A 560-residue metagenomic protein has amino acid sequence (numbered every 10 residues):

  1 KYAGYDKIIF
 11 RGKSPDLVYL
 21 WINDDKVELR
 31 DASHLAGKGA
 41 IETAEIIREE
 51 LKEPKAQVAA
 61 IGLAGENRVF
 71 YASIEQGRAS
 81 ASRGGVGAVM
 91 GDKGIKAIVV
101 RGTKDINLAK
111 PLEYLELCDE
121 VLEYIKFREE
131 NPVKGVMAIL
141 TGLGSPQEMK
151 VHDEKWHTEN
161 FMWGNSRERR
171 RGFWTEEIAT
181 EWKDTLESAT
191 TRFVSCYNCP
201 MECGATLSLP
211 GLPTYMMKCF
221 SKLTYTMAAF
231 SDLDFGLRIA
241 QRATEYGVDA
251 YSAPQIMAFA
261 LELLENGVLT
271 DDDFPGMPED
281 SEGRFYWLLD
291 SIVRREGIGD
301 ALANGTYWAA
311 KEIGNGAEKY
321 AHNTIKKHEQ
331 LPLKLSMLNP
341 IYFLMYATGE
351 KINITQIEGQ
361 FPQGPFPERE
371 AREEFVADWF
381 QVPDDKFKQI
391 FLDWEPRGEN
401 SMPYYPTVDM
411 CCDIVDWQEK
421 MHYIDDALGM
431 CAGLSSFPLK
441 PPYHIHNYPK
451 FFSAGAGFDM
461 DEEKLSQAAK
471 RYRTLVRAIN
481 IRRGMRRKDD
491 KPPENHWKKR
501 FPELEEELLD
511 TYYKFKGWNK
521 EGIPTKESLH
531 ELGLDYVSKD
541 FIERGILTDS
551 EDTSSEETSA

Functional and structural regions predicted by a protein language model:
K1, R48-A560: Extended C-terminal regions of large enzymes
Y2, F10-A56: Well-ordered mid-protein domain cores that form the structural environment of catalytic cofactors
Y5-F10, S14-L29, M90-G91, I98 (+2 more regions): Hydrophobic or amphipathic alpha-helical targeting/insertion segments
